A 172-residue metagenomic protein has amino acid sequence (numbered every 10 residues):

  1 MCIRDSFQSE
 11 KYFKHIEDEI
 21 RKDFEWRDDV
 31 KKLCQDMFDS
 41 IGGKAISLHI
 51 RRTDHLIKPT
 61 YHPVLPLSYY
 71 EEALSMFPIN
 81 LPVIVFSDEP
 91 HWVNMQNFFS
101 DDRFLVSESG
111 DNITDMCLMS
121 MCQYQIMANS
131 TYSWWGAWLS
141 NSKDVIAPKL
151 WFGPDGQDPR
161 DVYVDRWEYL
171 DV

Functional and structural regions predicted by a protein language model:
M1-I79: Secretory-pathway luminal glycosyltransferase catalytic domains
M76-P148, G153-V162: Donor-binding and catalytic core of enzymes assembling or modifying cell-surface/extracellular glycoconjugates
V164-V172: Conserved histidine-centered catalytic loops in small-molecule metabolism enzymes
